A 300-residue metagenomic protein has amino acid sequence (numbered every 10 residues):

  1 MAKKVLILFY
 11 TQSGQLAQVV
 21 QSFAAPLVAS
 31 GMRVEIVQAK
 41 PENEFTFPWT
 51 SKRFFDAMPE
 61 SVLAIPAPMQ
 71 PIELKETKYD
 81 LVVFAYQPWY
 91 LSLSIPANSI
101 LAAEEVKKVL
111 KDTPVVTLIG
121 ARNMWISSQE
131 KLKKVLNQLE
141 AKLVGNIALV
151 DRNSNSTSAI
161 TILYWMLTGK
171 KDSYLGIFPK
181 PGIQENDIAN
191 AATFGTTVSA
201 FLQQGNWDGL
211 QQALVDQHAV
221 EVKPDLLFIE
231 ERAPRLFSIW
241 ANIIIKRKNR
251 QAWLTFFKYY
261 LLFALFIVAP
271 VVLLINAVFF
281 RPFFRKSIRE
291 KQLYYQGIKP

Functional and structural regions predicted by a protein language model:
M1-A85, L91-P96, V198-P300: N-terminal beta1-alpha1-beta2 submodule of the flavodoxin-like/Rossmannoid cofactor-binding fold
E42-T46, D151-S156: A short acidic, often aromatic-flanked loop/helix-cap motif at beta-alpha or helix-coil junctions that lines enzyme
M58-E60, V135-K142, I162-Y174: A polyampholytic, Gly/Pro-enriched intrinsically disordered region
Q87-P88, G120: Short glycine-/small-residue-rich Rossmann-like dinucleotide-binding loops
I95-E104, Q129-V135: "Short basic amphipathic alpha-helical interaction patches in structured regions
V106-D112: Short, conserved loop/helix-junction motifs that constitute active-site signature segments in enzyme catalytic cores
P114-S154: Short, glycine-/small-residue-rich phosphate/pyrophosphate-handling segment
S154-I229: Glycine-rich phosphate/pyrophosphate-binding loop and the adjoining helix
